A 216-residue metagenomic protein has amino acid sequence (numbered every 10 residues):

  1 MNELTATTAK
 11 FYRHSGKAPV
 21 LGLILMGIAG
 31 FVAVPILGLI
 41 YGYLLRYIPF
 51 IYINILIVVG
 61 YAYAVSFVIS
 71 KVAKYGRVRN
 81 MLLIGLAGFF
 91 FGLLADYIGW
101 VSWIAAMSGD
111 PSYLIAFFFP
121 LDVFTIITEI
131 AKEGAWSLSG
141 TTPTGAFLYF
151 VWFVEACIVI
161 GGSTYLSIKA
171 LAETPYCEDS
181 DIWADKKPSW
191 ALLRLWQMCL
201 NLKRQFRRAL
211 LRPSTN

Functional and structural regions predicted by a protein language model:
M1, E178-I182: Short Cys/His-rich metal-coordination motifs, predominantly Zn2+-binding knuckles/fingers
N2-V68: Transmembrane alpha-helical insertion/packing segments
A18, V34, K203-N216: Long, charge-rich boundary regions
L56-L82, A87: Canonical alpha-helical transmembrane segments
K74-N80, Y113, S137-T142, A146-V154 (+2 more regions): Long C-terminal interaction/binding lobes of large macromolecular proteins
I84, L148-E173: Transmembrane alpha-helical segments in integral membrane proteins
V101-P143: Membrane-interfacial helical/loop segments at transmembrane boundaries in membrane proteins
F124-T128, D181-R208: Cytosolic juxtamembrane regulatory segments of multi-pass membrane proteins
